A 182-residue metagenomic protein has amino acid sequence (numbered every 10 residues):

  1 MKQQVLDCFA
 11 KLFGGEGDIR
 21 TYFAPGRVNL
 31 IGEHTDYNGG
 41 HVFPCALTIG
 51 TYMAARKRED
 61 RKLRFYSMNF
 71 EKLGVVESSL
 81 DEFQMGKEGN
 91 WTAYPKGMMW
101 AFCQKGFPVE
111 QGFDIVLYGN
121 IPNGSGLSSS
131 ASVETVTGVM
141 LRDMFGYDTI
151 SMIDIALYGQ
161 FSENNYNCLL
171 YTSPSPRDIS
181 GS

Functional and structural regions predicted by a protein language model:
M1-A131, T135-M152, A156-C168, R177: ATP-binding N-lobe of GHMP and related small-molecule kinases
Y171-S182: Single conserved hydrophobic/aromatic residue that forms the stacking wall/gate of nucleotide- or nucleobase-binding
